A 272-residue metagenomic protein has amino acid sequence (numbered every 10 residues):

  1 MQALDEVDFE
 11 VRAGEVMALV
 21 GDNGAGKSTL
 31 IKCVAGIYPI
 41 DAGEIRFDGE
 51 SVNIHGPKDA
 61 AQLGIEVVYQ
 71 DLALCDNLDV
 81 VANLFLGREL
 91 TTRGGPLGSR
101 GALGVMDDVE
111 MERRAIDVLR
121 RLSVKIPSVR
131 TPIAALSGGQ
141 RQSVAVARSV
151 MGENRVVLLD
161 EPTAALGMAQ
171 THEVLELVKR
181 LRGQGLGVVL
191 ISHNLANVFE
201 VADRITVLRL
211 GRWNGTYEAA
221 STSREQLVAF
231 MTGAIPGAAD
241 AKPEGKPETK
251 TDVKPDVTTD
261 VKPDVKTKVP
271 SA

Functional and structural regions predicted by a protein language model:
M1-K246, T267-A272: Glycine-rich phosphate-binding loops of nucleotide-dependent enzymes
